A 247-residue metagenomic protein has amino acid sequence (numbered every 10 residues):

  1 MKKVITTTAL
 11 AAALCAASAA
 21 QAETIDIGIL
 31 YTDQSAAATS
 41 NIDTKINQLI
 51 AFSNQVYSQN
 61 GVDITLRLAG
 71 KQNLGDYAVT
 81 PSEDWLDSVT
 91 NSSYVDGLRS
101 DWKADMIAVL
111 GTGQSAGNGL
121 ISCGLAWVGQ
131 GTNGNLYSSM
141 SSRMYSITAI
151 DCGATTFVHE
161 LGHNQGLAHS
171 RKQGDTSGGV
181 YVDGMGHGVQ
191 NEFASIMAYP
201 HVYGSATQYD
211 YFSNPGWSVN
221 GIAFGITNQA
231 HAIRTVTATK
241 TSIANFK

Functional and structural regions predicted by a protein language model:
M1-Q21: Gram-negative bacterial Sec-dependent N-terminal signal peptides
E23-K247: Extracellular (secreted or membrane-anchored) zinc-dependent metallopeptidases, primarily metzincins but also closely
